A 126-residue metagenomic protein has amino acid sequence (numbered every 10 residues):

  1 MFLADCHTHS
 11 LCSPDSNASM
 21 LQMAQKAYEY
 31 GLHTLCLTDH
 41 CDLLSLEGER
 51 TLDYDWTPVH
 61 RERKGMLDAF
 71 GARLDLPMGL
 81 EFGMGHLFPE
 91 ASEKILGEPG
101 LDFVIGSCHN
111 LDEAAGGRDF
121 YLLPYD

Functional and structural regions predicted by a protein language model:
L3-S13, L37-H40: Histidine-centered catalytic micro-motifs
L11-S16, C41-T51, D119-Y125: Acidic/histidine-rich helix-loop elements that form or flank divalent-metal/phosphate-binding sites at the catalytic
S16-K26, L87-I95: Short, acidic/polar
N17, L21, D53-H60: Non-membrane alpha-helical structural segments and their capping/turn regions in soluble enzymes
M23-T51, D75-E81, G106: Divalent metal-dependent hydrolysis catalytic cores, especially in the metallo-beta-lactamase
E49, W56-D126: Extended substrate/RNA-proximal surfaces in nucleic-acid metabolism proteins
